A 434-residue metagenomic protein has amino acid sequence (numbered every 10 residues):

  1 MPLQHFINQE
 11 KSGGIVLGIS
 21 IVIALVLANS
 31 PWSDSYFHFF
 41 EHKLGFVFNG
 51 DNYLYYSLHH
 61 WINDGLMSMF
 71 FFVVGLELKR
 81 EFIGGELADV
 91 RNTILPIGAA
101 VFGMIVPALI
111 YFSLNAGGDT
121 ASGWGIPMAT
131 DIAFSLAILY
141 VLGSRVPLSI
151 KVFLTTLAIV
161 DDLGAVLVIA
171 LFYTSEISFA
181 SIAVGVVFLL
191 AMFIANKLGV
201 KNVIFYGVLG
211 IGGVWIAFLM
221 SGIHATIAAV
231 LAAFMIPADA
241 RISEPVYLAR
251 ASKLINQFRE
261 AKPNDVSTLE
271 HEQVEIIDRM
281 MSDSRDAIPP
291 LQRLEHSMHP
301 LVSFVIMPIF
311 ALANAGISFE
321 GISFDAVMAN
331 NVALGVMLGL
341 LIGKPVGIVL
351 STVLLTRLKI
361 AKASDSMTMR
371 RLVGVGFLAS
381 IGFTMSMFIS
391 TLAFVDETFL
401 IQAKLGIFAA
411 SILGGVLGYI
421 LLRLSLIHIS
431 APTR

Functional and structural regions predicted by a protein language model:
P2-Q4, G75-A88, L136-P147, L190-K201 (+2 more regions): C-terminal ends of transmembrane helices
L17-A28, F72-L76, V106-A108, F188-F193 (+4 more regions): Hydrophobic core segments of alpha-helical transmembrane domains in multi-pass membrane transport and ion-translocation
L27-F39, Y53-Y56, V73-A88, P107-G125: Transmembrane alpha-helix boundary signature
G50-D51, Y55, H60-G84, S303-I322 (+4 more regions): Hydrophobic transmembrane alpha-helices of secondary-active transporters and Na+-translocating membrane complexes
E81-A108, S178-V187, G321-G343, I407-S411: Entry/N-cap segments of selected transmembrane alpha helices and their immediately preceding amphipathic helices
L139-V246, S252: Functional cores that coordinate and move charged inorganic groups
R250, K262-L358: Transmembrane helical segments that form the transport core of multi-pass membrane transport proteins
I427-R434: Conserved small/polar residues in nucleotide/adenosyl-binding loops
